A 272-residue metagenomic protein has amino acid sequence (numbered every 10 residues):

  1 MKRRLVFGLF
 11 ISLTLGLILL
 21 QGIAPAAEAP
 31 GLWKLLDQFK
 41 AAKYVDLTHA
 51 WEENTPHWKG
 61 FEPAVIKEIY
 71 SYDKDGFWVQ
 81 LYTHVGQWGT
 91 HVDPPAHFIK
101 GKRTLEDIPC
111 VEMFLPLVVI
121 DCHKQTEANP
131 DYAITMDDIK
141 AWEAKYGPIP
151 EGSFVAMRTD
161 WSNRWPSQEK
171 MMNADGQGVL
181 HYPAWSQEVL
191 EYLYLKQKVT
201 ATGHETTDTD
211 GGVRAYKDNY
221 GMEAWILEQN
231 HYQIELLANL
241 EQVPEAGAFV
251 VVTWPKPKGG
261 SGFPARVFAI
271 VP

Functional and structural regions predicted by a protein language model:
M1-L9: Bacterial N-terminal signal peptides that target proteins for export
V6, I18, G147-P150: Intrinsically disordered and other compositionally biased segments
L9-L20: Bacterial N-terminal signal peptides
A24-P272: Active-/binding-site microenvironments in catalytic and ligand-binding cores
